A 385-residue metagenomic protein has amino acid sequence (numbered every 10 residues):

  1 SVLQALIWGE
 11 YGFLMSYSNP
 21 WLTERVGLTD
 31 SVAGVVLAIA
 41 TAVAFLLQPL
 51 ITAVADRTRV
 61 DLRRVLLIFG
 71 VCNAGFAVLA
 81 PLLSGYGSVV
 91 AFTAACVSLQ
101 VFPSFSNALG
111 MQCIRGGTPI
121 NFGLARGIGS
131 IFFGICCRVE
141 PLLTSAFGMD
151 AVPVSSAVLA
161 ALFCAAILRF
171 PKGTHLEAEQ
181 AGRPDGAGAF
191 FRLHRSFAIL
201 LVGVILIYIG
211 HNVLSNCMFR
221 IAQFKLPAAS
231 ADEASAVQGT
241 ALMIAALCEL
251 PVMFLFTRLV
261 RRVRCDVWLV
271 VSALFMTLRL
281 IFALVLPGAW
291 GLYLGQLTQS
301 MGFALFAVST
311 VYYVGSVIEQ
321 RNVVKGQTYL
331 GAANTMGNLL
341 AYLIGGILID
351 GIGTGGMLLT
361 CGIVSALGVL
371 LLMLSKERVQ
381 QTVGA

Functional and structural regions predicted by a protein language model:
S1-T41, S196-A228: Helix-loop boundary and gating motifs at the non-cytosolic
A5, Y86-P103, I205, G291-L305: Hydrophobic core of transmembrane alpha-helices in multi-pass small-molecule transporters, especially MFS/SLC-type
V35-A53, T240-L255: Central cavity-lining transmembrane alpha-helices of secondary-active solute carriers, predominantly the Major
L46-V60, T144, P251-R264, I349-D350: Helix-to-loop junctions at the C-terminal end of transmembrane segments in multipass secondary transporters
R63-V78, V267-F282, G362: Structural signature of the two symmetry-related core transmembrane helices
A95-I128: Cytoplasmic helix-loop-helix junction between adjacent transmembrane helices in 12-TM secondary transporters
A151-R169, G356-L374: Symmetry-related core transmembrane helices of the 12-TM Major Facilitator Superfamily/SLC fold
F170-V202: Juxtamembrane intracellular "pre-TM" segments in multi-pass secondary transporters
